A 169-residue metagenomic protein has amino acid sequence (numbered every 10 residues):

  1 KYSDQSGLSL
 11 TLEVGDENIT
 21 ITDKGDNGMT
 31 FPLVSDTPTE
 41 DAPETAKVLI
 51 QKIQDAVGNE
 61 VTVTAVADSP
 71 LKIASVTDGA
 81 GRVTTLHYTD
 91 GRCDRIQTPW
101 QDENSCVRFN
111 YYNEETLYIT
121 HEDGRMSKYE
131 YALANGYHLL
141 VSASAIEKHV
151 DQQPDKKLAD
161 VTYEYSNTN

Functional and structural regions predicted by a protein language model:
K1-N169: Extended charged/polar low-complexity repeat regions
